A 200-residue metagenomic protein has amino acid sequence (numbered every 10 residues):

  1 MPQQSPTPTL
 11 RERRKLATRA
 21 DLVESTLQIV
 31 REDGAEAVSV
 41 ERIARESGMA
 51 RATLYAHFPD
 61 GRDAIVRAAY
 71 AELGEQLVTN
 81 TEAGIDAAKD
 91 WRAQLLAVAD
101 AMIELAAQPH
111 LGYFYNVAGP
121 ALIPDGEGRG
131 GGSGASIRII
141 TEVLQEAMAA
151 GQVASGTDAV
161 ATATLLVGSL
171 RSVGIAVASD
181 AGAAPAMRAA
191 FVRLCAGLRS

Functional and structural regions predicted by a protein language model:
M1-P6, E104, R138-A150, S169 (+2 more regions): C-terminal peripheral helix-coil segments that are non-catalytic and often amphipathic
K15, R19, V66, Y70 (+3 more regions): Amphipathic, non-transmembrane alpha-helical scaffold segments
D21, S25, I29-A64, A68: Helix-turn-helix
E75-T79, I123-A150, V160-T164: Amphipathic alpha-helical packing segments from all-alpha helical-bundle domains
T79-Q108, A159-L166, R188: Hydrophobic alpha-helical connector segments
G84-I85, Y113-V117, V173, V177-D180: Secondary-structure edge/capping motif, primarily at the C-terminal ends of alpha-helices and the immediately following
E104-D125: Amphipathic alpha-helical segments used for helix-helix packing
V153-A154: Conserved hydrophobic residue
